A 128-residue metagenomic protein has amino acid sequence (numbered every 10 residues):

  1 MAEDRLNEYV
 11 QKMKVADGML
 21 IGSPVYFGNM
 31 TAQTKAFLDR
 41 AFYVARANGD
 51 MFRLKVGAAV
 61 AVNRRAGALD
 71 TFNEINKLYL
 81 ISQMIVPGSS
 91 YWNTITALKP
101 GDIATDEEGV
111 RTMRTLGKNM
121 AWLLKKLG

Functional and structural regions predicted by a protein language model:
M1-I85, S90-Y91: Helix-loop-strand module that forms the ligand-binding subsite of alpha/beta enzymes
A2-E8, V15, I81, I85-G128: Glycine-rich phosphate/pyrophosphate-binding loop and the adjoining helix
